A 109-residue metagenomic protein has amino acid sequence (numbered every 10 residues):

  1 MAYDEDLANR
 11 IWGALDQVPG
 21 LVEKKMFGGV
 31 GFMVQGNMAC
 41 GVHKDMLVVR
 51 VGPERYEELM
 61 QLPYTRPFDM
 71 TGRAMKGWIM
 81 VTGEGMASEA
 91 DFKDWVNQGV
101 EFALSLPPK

Functional and structural regions predicted by a protein language model:
M1-K109: Charge-dense, helix-prone N-terminal extensions
